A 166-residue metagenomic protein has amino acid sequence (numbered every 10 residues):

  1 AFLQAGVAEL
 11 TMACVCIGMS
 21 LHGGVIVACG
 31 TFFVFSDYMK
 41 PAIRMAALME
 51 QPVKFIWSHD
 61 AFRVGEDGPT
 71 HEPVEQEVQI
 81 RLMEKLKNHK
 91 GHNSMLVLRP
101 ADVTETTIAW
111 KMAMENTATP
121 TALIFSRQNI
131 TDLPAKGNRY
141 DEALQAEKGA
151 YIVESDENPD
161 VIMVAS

Functional and structural regions predicted by a protein language model:
A1, K148, V164-S166: Proteins with a high burden of low-complexity, intrinsically disordered sequence enriched in S/T/G/P/A and R, requiring
A1-A135, D141-A143: Thiamine diphosphate
T131, D156-S166: C-terminal catalytic subdomain
Q145-N158: A glycine- and small/hydrophobic-rich beta-loop-beta segment that serves as a flexible "lid/hinge" or phosphate-binding
